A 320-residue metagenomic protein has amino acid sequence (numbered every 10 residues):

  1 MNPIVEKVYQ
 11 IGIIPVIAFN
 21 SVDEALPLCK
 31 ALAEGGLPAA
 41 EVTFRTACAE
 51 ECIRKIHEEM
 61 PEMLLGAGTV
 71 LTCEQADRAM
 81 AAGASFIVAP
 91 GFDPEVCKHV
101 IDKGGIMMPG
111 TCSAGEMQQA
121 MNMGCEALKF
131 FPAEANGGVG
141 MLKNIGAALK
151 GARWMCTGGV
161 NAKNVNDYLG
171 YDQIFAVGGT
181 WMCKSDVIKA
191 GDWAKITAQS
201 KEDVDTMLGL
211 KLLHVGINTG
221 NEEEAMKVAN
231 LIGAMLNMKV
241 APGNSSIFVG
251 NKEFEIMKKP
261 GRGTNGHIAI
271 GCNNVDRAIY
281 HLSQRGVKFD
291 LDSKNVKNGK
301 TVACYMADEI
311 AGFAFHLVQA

Functional and structural regions predicted by a protein language model:
I4-A18, V204-A229, G263-I270: N-terminal beta-strand motif that seeds the catalytic metal site of vicinal oxygen chelate
P15, L32, A79, L128 (+2 more regions): Conserved, mostly hydrophobic/aromatic
V16-A18, A39-T46, M63-L71, A84-F92 (+3 more regions): Catalytic beta/alpha-barrel core
L28, R45-A47, G216-F254, Q284 (+1 more regions): Core segments of cupin and vicinal oxygen chelate
L28, T72-A82, G115-M123, V160-F175: Catalytic cores of alpha/beta
P90-V96, K129-V139, Q173-I196: Glycine-rich phosphate-binding active-site loops on the catalytic face of alpha/beta enzymes
V100-G105, D186-L208: C-terminal helical cap(s) of enzyme catalytic domains, especially alpha/beta-barrels
K252-K258, S283-A320: Vicinal oxygen chelate
